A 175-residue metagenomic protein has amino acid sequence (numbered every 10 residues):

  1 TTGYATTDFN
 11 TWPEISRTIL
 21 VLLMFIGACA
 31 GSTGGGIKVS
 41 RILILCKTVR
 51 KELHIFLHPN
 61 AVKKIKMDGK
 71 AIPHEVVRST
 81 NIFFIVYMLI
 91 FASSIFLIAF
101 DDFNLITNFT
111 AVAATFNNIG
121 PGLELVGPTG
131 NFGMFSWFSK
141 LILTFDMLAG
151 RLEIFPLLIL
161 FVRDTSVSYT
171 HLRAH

Functional and structural regions predicted by a protein language model:
T1-Y169, R173: Membrane-proximal intracellular helices of multi-pass ion channels
